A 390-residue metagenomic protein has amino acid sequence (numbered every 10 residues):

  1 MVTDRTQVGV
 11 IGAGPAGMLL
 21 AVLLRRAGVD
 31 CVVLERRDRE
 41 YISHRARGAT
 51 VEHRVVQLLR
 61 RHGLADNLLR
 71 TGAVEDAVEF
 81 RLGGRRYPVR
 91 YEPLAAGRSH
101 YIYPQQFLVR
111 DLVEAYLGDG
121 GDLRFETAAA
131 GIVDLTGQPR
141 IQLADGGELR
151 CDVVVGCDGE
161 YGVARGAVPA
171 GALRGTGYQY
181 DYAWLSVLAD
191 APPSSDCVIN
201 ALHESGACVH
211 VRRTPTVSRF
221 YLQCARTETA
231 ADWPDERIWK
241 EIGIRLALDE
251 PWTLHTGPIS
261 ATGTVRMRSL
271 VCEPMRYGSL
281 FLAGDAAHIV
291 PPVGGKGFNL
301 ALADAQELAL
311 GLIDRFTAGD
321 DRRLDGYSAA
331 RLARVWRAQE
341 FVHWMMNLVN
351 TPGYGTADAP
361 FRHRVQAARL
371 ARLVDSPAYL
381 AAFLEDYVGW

Functional and structural regions predicted by a protein language model:
M1-V8, R26-A27: Extreme N-terminal leader/targeting segments of oxidoreductases
V2-D4, L310-W390: C-terminal helical "tail/cap" subdomain of flavin- and related membrane-associated enzymes
V8, C31, D122, E148 (+2 more regions): Hydrophobic "anchor" residues on beta-strands that sit immediately upstream of conserved functional sites
V10-R26, L112, G156, G263-W344: Conserved mid-domain beta->alpha element of the FAD-binding
R25-A46: Glycine-rich FAD pyrophosphate-binding loop
V33-L34, G156, A201, A283: Generic enzyme active-site microenvironment
H44-R47, E52-D119: Active-site-adjacent segment of FAD-dependent monooxygenases/related oxidoreductases
E114, G121, T127-G131, T136-G263 (+1 more regions): Conserved FAD-binding catalytic core of PHBH/FMO-like flavoproteins
